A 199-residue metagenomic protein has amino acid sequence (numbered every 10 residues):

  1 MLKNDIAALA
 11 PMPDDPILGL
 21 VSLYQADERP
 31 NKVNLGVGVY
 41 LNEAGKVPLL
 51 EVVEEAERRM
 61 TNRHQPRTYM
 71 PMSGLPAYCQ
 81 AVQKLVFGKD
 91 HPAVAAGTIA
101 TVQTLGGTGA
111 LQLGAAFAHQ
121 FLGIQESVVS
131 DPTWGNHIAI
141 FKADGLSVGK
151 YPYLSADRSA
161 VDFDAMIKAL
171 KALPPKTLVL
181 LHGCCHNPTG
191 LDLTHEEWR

Functional and structural regions predicted by a protein language model:
M1-L9, Y151-Y153, H186: Short, basic, glycine/proline-bearing loop/turn elements
L2-G74, A81-K84: N-terminal "arm"/small-domain region of PLP-dependent enzymes with the aminotransferase-like
R59, H64-R199: Conserved core of the PLP fold type I
